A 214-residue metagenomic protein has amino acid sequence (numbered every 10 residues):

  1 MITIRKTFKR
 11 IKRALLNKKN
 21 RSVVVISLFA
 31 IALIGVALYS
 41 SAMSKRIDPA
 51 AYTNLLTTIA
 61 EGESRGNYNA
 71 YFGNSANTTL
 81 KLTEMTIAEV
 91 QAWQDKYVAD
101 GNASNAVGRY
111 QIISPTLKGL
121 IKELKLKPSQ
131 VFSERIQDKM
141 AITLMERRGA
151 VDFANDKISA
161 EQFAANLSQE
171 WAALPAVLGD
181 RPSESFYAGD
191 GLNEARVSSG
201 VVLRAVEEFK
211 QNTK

Functional and structural regions predicted by a protein language model:
I2-T3, F8-I11, F29-K127, M140-K214: Cell-wall polysaccharide-cleaving catalytic domain and substrate-binding groove, primarily in peptidoglycan/chitin
T7-S27: N-terminal Sec-pathway targeting helices
K19-R21, R109, D138: Functionally constrained cores in energy, signaling, and assembly domains
S129-D138: Active-site metal-coordination segments of metallo-dependent hydrolases
